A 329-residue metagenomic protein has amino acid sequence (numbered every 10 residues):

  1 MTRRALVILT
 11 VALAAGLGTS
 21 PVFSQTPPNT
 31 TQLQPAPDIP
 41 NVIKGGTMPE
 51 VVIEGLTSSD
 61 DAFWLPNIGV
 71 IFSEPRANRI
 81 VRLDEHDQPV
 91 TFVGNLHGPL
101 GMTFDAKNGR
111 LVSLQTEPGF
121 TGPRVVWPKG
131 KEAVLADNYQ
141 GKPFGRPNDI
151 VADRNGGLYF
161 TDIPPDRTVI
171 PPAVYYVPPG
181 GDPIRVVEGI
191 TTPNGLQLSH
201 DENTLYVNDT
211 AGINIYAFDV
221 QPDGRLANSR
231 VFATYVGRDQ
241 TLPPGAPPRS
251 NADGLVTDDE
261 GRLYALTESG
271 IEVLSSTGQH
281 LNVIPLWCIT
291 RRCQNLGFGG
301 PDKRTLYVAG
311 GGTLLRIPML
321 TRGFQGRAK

Functional and structural regions predicted by a protein language model:
M1, T19-P21: Classical N-terminal targeting signals for secretion and organelle import
R3-V7: N-terminal export leaders
I8-G18: Bacterial N-terminal signal peptides
F23-K329: Sequence-structural signature of mature extracellular/luminal beta-sheet repeat domains, prominently beta-propellers
